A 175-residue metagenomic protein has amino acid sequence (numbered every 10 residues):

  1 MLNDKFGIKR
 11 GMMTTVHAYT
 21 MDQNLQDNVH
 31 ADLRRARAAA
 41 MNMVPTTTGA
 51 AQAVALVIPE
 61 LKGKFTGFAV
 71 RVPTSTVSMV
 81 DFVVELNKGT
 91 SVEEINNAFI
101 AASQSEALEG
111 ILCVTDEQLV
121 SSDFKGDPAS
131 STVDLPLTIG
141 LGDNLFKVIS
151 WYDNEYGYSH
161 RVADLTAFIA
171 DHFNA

Functional and structural regions predicted by a protein language model:
M1-F6: Alpha-helical support elements that line or immediately flank enzyme active sites and cofactor-binding pockets
G7-R10, T15-F146: C-terminal substrate-binding/catalytic lobe of Rossmann-fold NAD(P)-dependent oxidoreductases
P128-A175: NAD(P)-dependent Rossmann-like dehydrogenase/reductase catalytic/cofactor-binding core
